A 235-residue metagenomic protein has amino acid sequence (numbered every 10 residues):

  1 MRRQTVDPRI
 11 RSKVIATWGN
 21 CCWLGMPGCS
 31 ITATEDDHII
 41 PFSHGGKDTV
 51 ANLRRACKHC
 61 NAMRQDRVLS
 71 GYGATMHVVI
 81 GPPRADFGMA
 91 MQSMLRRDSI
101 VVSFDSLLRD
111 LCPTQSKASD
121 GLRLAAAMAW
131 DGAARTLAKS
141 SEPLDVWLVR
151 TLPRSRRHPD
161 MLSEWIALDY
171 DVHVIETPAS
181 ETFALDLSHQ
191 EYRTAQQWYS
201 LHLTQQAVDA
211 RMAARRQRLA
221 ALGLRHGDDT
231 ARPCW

Functional and structural regions predicted by a protein language model:
M1-L24, S43, K47, S70-G73: Short, charged surface segments at domain edges that flank catalytic/cofactor-binding sites
M26-R55, V68, F104-D105: Histidine-centered nuclease catalytic patch
K58-S70: Short metal-binding segments enriched for Cys and/or His
Y72-H77, E142-L144: Pre-Walker A (Motif I) flank of P-loop NTPase domains
T75-R96: Glycine-rich phosphate-binding P-loop
R96-I166: Conserved nucleotide-sensing/catalytic segment adjacent to the nucleotide-binding pocket in NTP-handling enzymes
D110-C112, R150-D209: ATP-dependent NMP and nucleoside kinases share a basic, alpha-helical "lid"
